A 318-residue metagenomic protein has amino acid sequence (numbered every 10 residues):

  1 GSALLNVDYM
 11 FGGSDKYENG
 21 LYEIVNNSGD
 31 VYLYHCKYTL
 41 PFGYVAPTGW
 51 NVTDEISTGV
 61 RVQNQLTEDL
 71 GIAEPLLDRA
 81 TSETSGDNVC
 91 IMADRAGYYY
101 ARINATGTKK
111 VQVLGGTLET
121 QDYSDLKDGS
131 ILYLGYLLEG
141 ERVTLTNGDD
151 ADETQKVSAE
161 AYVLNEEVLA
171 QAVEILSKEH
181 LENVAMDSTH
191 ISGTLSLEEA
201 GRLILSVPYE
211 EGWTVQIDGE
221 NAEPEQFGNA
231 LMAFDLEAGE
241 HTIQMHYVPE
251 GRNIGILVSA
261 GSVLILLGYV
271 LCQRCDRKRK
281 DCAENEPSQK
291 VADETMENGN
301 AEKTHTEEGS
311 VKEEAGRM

Functional and structural regions predicted by a protein language model:
G1-C90, Y98-Y100, N104-G107, E141: A cross-kingdom signal targeting lumenal/periplasmic-facing segments of multi-pass membrane and secretory-pathway
L70-P287, D293, R317: Active-site-proximal, structured, solvent-exposed surfaces of multi-pass membrane proteins that position macromolecular
M296-M318: Long, low-complexity, intrinsically disordered segments
